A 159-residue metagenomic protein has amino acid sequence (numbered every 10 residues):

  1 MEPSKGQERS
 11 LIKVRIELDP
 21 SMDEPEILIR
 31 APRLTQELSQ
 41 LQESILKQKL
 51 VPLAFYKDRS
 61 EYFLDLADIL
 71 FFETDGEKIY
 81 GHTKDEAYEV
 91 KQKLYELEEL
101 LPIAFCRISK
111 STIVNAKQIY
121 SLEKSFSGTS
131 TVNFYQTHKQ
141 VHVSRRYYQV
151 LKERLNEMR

Functional and structural regions predicted by a protein language model:
M1-S39: N-terminal regulatory/sensing modules of transcriptional regulators
S4, V150-R159: Charged phosphate-binding loop/patch that engages nucleotide di/tri-phosphates or the phosphate backbone of nucleic
K5, E37-Q136, Q140: Conserved binding/recognition cores within well-folded domains
F55, R146-Y147: Intrinsically disordered, low-complexity N-terminal regions enriched in serine/proline/glycine with scattered basic
T137, Y148-V150: Short coil/turn motifs at secondary-structure junctions
H142-V143, Q149: C-terminal structural segments of small proteins and small subunits
